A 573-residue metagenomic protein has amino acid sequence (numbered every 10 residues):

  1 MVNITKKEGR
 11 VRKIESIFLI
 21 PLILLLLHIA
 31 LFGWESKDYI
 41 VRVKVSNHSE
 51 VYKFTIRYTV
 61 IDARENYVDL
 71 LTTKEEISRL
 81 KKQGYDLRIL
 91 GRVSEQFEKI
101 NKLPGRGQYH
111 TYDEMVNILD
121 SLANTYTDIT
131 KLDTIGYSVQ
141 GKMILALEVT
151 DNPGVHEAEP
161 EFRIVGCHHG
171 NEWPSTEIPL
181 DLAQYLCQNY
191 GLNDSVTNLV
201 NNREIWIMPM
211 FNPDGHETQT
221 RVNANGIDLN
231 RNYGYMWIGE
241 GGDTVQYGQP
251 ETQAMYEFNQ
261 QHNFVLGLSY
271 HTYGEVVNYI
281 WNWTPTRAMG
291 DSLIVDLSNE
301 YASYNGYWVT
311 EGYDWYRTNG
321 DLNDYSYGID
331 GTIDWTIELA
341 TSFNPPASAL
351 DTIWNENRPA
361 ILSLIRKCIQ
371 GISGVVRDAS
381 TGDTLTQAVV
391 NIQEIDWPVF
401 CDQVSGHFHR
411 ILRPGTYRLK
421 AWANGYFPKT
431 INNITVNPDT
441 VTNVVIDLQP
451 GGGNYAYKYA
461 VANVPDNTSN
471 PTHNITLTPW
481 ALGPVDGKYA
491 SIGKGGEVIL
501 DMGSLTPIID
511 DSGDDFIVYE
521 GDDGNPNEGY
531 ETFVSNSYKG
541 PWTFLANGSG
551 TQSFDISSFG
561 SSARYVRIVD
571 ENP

Functional and structural regions predicted by a protein language model:
G107, G452-P573: A domain-level signal for the mature, folded cores of soluble proteins
V139, M143, H156-D291, N299 (+4 more regions): Active-site/substrate-binding loop(s) of hydrolase catalytic cores
N344-P346, L350-G371, V441-L448: Beta-strand-rich domain onsets/edges
I372-A379, G406, I446: A short, amphipathic beta-strand motif
T384-T386, N391-R413: Short, acidic Ser/Thr/Gly-rich low-complexity loop/linker segments typical of extracellular and cell-surface proteins
A388-I392, L419, T532: Hydrophobic beta-strand segments
G406, P414-G425: A short, solvent-exposed beta-strand micro-motif common in secreted/extracellular proteins
N424-Q449: Structured interaction patches on ligand/partner-binding surfaces of diverse proteins
